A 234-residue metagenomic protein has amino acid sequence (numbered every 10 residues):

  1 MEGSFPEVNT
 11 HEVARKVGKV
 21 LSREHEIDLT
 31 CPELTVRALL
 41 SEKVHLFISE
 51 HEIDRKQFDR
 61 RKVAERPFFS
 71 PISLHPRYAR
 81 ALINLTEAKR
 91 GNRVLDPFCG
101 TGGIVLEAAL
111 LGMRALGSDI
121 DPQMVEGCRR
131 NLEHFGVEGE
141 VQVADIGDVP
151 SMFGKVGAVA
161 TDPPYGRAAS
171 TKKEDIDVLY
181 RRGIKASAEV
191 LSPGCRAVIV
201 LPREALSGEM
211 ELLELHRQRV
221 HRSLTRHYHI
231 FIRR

Functional and structural regions predicted by a protein language model:
M1-C31: Non-catalytic nucleic-acid substrate-recognition regions in nucleic-acid-modifying enzymes
S4, E24, C31-R234: Class I S-adenosyl-L-methionine-dependent methyltransferase catalytic core
